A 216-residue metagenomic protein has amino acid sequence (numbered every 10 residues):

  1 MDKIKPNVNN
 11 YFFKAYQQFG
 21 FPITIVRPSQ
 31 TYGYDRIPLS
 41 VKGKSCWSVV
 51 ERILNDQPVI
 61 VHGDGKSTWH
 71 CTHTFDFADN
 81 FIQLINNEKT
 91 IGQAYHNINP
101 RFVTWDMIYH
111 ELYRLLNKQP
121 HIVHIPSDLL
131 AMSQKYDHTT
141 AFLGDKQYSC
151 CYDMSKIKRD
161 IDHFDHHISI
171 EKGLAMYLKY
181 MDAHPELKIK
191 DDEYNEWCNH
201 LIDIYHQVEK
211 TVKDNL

Functional and structural regions predicted by a protein language model:
M1-F13, S40-W47, H70-C71, F102 (+1 more regions): Short-chain dehydrogenase/reductase
M1-I25, S29, Y34, L54: Active-site Tyr-X1-5-Lys
F19, G33-S48, L84-Y95, K118-Q119: Glycine/proline-rich active-site loop of Rossmann-fold NAD(P)-dependent oxidoreductases
G33, V61-S67, Y95-F102, E111-Y113 (+2 more regions): Glycine-rich Rossmann NAD(P)(H)-binding loop
S48-T72: A conserved pocket-lining segment of Rossmann-fold NAD(P)-dependent short-chain dehydrogenase/reductase
H70-F77, S169: A conserved structural motif in NAD(P)-dependent oxidoreductases
T74, M132-F164, A183-E186: Conserved C-terminal active-site "lid" loop/helix of NAD(P)H-dependent oxidoreductases that clamps the redox cofactor
Q83-F142, M154, M176, L187 (+3 more regions): Mid/C-terminal beta-alpha module of Rossmann-like enzyme folds, strongest in SDR-family dehydrogenases/epimerases
